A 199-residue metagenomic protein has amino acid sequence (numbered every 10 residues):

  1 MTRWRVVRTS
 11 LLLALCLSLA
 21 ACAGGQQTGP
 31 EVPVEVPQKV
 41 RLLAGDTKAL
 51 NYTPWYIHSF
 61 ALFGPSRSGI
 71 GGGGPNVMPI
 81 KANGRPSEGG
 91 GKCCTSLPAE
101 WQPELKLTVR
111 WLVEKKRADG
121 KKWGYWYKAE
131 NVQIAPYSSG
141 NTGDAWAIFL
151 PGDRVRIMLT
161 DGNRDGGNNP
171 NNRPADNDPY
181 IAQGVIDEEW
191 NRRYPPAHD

Functional and structural regions predicted by a protein language model:
M1-L11: Bacterial N-terminal signal peptides that target proteins for export
R8-T9, V34-P37, V77-A82: Short, intrinsically disordered, charge-biased short linear motifs at domain edges
S18-A21: C-terminal motif of bacterial Sec signal peptides marking the signal peptidase cleavage site
A23-Q26: Bacterial signal peptide processing site
G29-V32: Protein maturation boundaries and topogenic segments
V34-P65: Short, surface-exposed binding/anchoring microloops in extracellular/periplasmic proteins
L62-R117: Tryptophan-paired
Q102-D199: Beta-strand-rich cores of mature extracytoplasmic or soluble domains
